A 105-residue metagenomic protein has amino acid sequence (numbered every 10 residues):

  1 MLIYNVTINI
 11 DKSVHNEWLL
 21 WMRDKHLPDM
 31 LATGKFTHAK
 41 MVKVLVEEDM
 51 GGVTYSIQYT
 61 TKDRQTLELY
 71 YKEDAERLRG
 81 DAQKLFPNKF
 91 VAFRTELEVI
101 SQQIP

Functional and structural regions predicted by a protein language model:
M1-I3, G34: Coil-to-beta-strand transition motifs
I3-N9, V42-E73: Short, well-ordered beta-strand segments in beta-rich or mixed alpha/beta enzyme and ligand-binding folds
K12-E17, Q65: A generic structural signal for alpha-helix starts
H15-M41, R79-D81: Short amphipathic alpha-helical segments
L27, A75, F90-V91: Generic structural signal for secondary-structure transition and capping sites
T33, K62, Q102-I104: A short, structured loop/turn motif at beta-sheet edges
K35, K72-A75, Q83, P87: A generic structural signal for secondary-structure junctions that act as hinges or helix/strand caps at the edges
K40-M50, D81-P105: Glycine-rich beta-strand-turn "strand-cap" elements at beta-sheet edges
